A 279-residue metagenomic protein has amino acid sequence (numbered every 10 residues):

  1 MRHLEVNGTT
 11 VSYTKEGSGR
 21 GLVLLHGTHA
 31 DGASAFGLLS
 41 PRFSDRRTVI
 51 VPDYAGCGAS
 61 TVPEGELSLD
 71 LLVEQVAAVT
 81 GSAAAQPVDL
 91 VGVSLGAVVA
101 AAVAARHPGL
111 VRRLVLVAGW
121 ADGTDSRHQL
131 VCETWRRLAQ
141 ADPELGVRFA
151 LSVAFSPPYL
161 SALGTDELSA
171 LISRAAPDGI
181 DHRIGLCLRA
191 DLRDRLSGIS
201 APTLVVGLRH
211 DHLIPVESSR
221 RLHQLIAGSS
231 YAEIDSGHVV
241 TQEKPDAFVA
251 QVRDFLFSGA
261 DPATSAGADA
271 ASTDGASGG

Functional and structural regions predicted by a protein language model:
E5-T61: Conserved HGGG/HGGXW glycine-rich cap/lid loop of the alpha/beta-hydrolase fold
I50-V91: Active-site loop/oxyanion-hole signature of alpha/beta-hydrolase fold enzymes
G92, G96, A100: Gly/Ala-rich beta-loop-alpha elbow adjacent to hydrolase catalytic centers
A101, A105, V111-A141: Flexible "cap/lid" loop of the alpha/beta hydrolase fold
D125-R127, E144-R195: Conserved alpha/beta-hydrolase catalytic His-Asp/Glu region
I199, V205-G207, D211: Short beta-strand/loop motif that positions the catalytic acidic residue of the alpha/beta-hydrolase fold
H212-S218: Conserved alpha/beta-hydrolase "acid-adjacent" motif
S229-G279: Catalytic active-site module of serine/aspartate enzymes centered on a nucleophile-bearing elbow/loop
